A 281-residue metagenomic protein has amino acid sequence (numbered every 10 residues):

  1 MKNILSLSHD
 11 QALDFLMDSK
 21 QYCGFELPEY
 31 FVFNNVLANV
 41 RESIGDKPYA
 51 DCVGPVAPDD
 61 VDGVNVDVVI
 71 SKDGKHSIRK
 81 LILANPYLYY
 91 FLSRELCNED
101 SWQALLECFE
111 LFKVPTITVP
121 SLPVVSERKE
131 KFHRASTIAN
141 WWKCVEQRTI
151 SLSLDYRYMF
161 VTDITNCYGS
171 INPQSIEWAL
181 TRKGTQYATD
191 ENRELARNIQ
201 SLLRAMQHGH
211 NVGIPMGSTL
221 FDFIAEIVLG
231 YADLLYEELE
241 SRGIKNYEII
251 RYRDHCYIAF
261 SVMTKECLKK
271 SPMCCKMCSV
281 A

Functional and structural regions predicted by a protein language model:
M1-R193, Q200-H208, V212-M216: Conserved two-metal-ion catalytic palm core of "right-hand" nucleic acid polymerases, unifying RNA-dependent RNA
L88, Y168, N172, F221-V228 (+1 more regions): Hydrophobic (often cysteine-bearing) scaffold residues that line and stabilize catalytic clefts of nucleotide/cofactor
L96, I176, L180, L229-Y236 (+1 more regions): Hydrophobic residues within well-ordered, non-membrane alpha-helices that form the packing/core of soluble catalytic
Q186-E191, R242, C278-V280: Short, surface-exposed, polar/charged, turn-prone segments marking secondary-structure boundaries
A188, I224-D254, I258-K270: Active-site palm subdomain of RNA-directed nucleic acid polymerases
R193-A196, E248: Long, low-complexity intrinsically disordered regions
K269-A281: C-terminal polymerase-core module
